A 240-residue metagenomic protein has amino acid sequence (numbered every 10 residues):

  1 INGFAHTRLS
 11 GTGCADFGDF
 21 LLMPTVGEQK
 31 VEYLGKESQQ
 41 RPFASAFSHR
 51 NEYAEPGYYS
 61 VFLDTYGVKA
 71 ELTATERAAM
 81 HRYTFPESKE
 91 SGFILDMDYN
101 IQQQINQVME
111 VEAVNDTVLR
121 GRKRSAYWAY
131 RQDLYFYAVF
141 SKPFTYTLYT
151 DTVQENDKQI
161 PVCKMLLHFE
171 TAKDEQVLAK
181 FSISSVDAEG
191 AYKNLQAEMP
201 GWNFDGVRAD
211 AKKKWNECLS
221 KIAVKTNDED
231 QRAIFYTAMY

Functional and structural regions predicted by a protein language model:
I1-Y240: Accessory carbohydrate-recognition regions in carbohydrate-active enzymes
